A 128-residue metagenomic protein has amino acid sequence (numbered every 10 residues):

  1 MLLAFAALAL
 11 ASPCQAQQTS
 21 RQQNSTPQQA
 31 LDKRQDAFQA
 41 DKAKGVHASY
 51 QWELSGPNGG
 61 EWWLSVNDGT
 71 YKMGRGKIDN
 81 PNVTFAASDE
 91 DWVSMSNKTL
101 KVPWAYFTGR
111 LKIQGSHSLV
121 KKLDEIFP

Functional and structural regions predicted by a protein language model:
L3-A4, C14: Cleavable N-terminal signal peptides
C14-P128: Feature captures hydrophobic
